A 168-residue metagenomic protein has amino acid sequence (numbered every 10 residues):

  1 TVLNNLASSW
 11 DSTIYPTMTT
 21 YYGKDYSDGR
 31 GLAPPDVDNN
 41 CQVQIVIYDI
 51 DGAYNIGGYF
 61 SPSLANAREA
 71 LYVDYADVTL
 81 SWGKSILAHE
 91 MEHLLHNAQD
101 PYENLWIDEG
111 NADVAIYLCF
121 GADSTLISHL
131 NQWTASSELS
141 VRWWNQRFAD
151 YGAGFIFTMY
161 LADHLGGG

Functional and structural regions predicted by a protein language model:
T1-L105, N111, G121-T125, W133-S140: Juxtacatalytic substrate-recognition/specificity segment
H89, G110-Y117, F155-L161: Contiguous, well-ordered alpha-helical segments that form the cores/surfaces of helical PPI scaffolds
L118-I127, A162-G168: Secondary-structure boundary elements
T134-G168: Active-site-proximal alpha-helical
